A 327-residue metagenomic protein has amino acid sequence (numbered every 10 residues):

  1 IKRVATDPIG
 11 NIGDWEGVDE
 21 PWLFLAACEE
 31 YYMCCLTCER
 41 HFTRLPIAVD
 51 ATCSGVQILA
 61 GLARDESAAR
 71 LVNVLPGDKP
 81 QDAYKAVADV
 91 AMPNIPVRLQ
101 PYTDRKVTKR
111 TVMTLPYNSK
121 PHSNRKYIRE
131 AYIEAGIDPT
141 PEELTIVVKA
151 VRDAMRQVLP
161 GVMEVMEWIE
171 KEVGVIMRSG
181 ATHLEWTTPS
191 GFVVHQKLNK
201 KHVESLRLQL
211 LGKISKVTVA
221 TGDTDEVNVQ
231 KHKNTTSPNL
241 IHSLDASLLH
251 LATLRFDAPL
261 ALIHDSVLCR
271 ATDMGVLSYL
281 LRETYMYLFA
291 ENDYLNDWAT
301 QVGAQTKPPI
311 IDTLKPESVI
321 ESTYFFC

Functional and structural regions predicted by a protein language model:
I1-C327: Conserved catalytic core of nucleotide polymerization and phosphodiester-bond processing enzymes
